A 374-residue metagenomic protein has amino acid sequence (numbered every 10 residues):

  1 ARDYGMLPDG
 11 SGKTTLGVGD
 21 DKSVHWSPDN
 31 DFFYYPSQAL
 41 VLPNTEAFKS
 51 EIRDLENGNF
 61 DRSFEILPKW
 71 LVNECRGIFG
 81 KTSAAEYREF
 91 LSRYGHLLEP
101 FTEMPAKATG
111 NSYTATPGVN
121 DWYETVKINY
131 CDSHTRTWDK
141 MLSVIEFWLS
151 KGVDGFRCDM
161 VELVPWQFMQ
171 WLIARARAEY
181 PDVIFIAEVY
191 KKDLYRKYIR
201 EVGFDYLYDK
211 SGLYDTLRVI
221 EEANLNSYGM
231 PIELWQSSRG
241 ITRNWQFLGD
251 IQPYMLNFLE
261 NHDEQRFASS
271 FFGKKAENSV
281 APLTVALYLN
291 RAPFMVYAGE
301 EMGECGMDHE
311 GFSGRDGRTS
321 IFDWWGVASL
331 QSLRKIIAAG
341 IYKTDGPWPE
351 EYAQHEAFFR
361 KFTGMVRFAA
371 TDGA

Functional and structural regions predicted by a protein language model:
A1-N120, R157, E162-R196: Acidic/aromatic-lined carbohydrate-recognition and catalytic surfaces of CAZymes acting on diverse glycans
W122-T137, V153-L163, R218-I232, E264-K274 (+1 more regions): The substrate-binding groove and active-site-proximal loops of carbohydrate-active enzymes, especially glycoside
D132-S150, E277-T284: Short, acidic/polar
M141-S143, D193-L194, L234-Q246: Alpha-helical scaffolding within the catalytic cores of extracellular/periplasmic polymer-degrading hydrolases
M141-W166, Q252, N257, N261: Active-site groove signature of glycoside hydrolases
G155-R157, D182-I186, D205, Y254-N257 (+1 more regions): Structural preference for beta-strand elements that scaffold enzyme active sites
W166-A178, Y190-A223, C305-D316: Substrate-binding cleft/loops of secretory-pathway carbohydrate-active enzymes
K191, G240, G249-Q252, F258-N261 (+2 more regions): Loop/helix patches that line or flank the sugar-binding groove of alpha-linked glycan CAZymes
